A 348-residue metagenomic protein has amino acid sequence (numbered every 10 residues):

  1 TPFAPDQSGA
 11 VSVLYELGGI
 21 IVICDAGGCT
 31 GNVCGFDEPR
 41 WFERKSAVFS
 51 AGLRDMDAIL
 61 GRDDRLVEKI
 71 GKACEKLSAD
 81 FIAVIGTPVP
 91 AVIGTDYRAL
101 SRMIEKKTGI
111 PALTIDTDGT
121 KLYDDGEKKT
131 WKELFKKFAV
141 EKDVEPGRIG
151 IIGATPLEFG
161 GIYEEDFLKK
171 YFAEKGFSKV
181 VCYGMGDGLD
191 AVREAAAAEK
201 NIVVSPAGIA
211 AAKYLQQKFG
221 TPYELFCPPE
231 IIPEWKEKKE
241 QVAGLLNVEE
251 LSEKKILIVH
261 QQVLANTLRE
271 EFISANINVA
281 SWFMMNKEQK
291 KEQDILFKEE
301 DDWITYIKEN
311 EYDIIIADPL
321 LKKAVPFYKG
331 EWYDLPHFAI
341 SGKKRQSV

Functional and structural regions predicted by a protein language model:
T1-V348: An N-terminal assembly and electron-transfer interface module characteristic of large anaerobic redox and radical
